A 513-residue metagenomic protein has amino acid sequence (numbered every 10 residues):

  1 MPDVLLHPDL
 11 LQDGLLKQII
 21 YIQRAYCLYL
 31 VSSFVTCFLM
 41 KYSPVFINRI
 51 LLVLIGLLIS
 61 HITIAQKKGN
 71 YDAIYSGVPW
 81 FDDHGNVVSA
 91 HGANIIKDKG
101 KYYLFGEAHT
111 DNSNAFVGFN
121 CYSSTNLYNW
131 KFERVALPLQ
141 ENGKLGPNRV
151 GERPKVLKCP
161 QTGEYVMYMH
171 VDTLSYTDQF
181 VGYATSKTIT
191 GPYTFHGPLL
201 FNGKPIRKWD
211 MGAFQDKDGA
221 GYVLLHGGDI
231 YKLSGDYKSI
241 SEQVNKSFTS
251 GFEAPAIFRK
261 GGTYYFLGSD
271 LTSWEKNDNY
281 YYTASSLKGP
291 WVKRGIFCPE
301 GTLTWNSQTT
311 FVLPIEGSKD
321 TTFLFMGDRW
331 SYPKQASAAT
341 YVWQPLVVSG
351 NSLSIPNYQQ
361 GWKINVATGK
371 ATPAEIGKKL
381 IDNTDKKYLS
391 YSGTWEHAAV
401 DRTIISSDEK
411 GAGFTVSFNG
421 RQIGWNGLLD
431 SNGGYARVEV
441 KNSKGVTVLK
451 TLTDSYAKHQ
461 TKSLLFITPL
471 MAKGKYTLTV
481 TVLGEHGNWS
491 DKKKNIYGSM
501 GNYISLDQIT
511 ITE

Functional and structural regions predicted by a protein language model:
M1, Y21-K67: Bacterial Sec-dependent N-terminal signal peptides
F34-V35, V45, I62, N126 (+3 more regions): Serine/proline-rich low-complexity intrinsically disordered segments, especially terminal tails, linkers
A65-E396, S417, G424, T512: Carbohydrate-active catalytic/glycan-binding domains of CAZyme proteins, especially the secreted or lumenal ectodomains
N365-E513: Glycan-recognition surfaces in beta-rich domains, encompassing non-catalytic CBMs and lectin-like receptor-binding
